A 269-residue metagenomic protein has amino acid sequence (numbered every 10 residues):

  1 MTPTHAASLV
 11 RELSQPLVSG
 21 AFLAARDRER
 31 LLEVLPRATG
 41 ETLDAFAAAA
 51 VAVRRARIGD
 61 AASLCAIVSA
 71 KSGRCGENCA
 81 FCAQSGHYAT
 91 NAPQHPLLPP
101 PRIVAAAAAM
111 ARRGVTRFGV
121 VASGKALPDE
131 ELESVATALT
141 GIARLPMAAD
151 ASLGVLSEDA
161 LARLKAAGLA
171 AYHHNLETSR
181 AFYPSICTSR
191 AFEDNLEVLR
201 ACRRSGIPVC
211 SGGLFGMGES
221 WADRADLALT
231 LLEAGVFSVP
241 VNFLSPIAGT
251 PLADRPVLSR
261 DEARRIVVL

Functional and structural regions predicted by a protein language model:
M1-E77, F81: Flexible, acidic/Gly-rich N-terminal and inter-domain linker regions that tether and position cofactor-handling modules
G20, A50, C79, V120 (+3 more regions): Conserved, mostly hydrophobic/aromatic
T39-A45, D226-S238: Zinc-dependent deaminase catalytic domain
G40, S157-E158, W221: Structural motif corresponding to alpha-helix initiation and N-cap regions
G86-A106, M110-C202, P208-F215, F237-N242: Core AdoMet radical
E131, A162, S185, W221-D223 (+1 more regions): Short, well-ordered secondary-structure micro-motifs
F215-E219, S245-A248: Short, catalytically relevant binding-site loops at active-site mouths
L232-V239, F243-L269: Radical SAM enzyme [4Fe-4S]-AdoMet core and its adjacent flexible, acidic and glycine-rich loops/tails across
